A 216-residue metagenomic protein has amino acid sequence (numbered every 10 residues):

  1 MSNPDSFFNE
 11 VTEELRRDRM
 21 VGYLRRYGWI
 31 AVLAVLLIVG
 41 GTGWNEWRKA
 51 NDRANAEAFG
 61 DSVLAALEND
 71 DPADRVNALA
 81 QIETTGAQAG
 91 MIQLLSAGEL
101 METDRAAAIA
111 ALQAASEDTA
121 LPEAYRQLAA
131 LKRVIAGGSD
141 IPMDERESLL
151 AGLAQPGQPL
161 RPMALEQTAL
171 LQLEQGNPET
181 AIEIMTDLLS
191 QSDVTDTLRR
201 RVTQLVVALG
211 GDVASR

Functional and structural regions predicted by a protein language model:
M1-L36, A54-N55: N-terminal positive-inside, membrane-proximal cytosolic segments immediately preceding the first
D5, E14, D18-V21, G60 (+4 more regions): Alpha-helical membrane and juxtamembrane elements of multi-pass inner-membrane transport and channel proteins
E13-R17, P72, V213: Onset of an N-terminal alpha helix
L15, V39-D61: Transmembrane signal-anchor/signal-peptide helices with a preference for the extracytoplasmic
A31-V32, N45, G137: Short Lys/Arg-rich amphipathic alpha-helical segments
A56-F59, D74-L79, A108-I109, R146 (+1 more regions): Solenoid-repeat scaffolds in large eukaryotic assemblies
A58-L94: Short extracytoplasmic
M91-A111, A115-R216: Soluble extracytoplasmic domains of inner/organellar membrane proteins
